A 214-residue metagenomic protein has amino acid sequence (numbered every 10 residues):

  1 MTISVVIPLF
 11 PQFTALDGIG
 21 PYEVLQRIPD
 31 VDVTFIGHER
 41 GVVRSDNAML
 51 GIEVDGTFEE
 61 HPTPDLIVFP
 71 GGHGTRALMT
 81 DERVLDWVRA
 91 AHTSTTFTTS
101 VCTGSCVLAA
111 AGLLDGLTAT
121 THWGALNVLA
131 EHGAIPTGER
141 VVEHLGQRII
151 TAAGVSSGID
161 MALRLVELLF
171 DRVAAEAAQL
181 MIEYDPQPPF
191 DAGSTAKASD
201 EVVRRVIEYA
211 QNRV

Functional and structural regions predicted by a protein language model:
M1-T98, S105-A110, L126-V128, P136-E139 (+2 more regions): Extended, subdomain-level signal for the structured scaffold at the beginning of enzyme domains
T2-S4, T118, R148: Residues that mark the start of a beta-strand
L9, T121, A153: Small/polar loops that bind or transfer phosphate-bearing groups
E39, L145-G146: Short acidic-glycine loop/turn motifs at beta-strand connectors
T98-T99, A119: A short beta-strand/loop micro-motif in the catalytic core of glycosyltransferases that engages the nucleotide-sugar
L114-V142: A conserved active-site-flanking secondary-structure segment within enzyme catalytic domains
Q147-G154: A short glycine-threonine-serine/GTX helix/turn-capping micro-motif
